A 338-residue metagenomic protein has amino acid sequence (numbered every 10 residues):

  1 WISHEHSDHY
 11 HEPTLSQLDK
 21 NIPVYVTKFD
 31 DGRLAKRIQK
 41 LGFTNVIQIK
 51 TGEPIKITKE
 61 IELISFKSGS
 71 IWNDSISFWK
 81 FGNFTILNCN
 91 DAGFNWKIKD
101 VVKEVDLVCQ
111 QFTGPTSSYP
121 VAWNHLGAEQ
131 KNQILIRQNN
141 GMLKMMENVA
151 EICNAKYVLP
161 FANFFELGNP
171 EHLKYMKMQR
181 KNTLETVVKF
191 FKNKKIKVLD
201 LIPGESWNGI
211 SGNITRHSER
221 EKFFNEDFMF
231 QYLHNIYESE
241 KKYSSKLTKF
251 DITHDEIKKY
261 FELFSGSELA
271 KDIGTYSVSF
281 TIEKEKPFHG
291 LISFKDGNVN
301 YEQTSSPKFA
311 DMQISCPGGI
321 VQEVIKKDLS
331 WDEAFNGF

Functional and structural regions predicted by a protein language model:
W1-F84, G93, E147-A150, K156 (+1 more regions): Binuclear metal-dependent hydrolase catalytic cores
W1-V26, V102-E129, W331: Active-site metal-binding motif and surrounding structural segment of the metallo-beta-lactamase
L18-K20, W79-K80, D100-E104, E151 (+1 more regions): Flexible, charged surface loops at secondary-structure boundaries
T27-F29, C89-N90, I282-K284: Structural motif
I49-S117, W207-F250, H254: Core dinuclear metal-dependent hydrolase active-site scaffold
W96-K192: Cap/insert and terminal regions of metallo-dependent hydrolase folds
R137, F165, I202-E205, N213-S218: A conserved mid-domain beta-alpha-beta active-site/ligand-binding segment of alpha/beta enzyme cores
W207-G337: Feature captures hydrophobic
